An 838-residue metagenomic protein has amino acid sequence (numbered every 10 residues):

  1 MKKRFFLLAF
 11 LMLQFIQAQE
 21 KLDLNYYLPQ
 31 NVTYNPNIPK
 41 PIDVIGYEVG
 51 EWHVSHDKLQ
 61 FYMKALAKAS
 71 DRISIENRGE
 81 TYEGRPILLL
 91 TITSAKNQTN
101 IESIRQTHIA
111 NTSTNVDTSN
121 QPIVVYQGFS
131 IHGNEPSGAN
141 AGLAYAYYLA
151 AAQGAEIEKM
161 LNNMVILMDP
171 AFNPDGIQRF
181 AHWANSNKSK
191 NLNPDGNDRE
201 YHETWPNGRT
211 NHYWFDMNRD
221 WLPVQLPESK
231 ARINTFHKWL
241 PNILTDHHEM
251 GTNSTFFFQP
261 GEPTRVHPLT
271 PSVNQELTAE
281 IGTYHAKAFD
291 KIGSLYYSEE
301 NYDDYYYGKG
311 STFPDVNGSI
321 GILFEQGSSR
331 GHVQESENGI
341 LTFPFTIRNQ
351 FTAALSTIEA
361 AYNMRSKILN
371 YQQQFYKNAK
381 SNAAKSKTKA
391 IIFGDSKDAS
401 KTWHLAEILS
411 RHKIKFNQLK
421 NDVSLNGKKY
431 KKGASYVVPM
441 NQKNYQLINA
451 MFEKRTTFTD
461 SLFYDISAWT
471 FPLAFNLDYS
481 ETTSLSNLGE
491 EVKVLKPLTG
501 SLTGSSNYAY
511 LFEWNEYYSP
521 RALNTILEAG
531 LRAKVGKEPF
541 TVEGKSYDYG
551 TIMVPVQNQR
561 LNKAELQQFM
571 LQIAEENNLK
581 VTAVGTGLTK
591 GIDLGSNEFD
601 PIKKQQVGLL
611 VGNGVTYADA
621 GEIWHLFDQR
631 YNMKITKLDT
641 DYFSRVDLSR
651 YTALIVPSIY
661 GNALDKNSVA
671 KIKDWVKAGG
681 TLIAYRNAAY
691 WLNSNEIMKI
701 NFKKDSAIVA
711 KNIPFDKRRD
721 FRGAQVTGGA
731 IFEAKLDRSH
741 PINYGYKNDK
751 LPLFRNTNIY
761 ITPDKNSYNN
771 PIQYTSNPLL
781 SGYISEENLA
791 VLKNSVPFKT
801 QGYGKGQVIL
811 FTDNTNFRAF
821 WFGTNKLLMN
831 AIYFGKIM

Functional and structural regions predicted by a protein language model:
M1-D23: Bacterial Sec-dependent N-terminal signal peptides
Q19-P136, N140-M164, Y213, R219 (+8 more regions): Intrinsic-disorder/low-complexity accessory segments
A146, N163-N191: Carboxylate/His-rich catalytic cores and anion/metal-binding grooves
P170-P174, A184, H247-T255, A688-A689: Short, solvent-exposed turn/loop segments enriched in Gly/Ser/Thr/Pro and often Arg
D195-F215: Aromatic- and acidic-residue-enriched carbohydrate-binding clefts of CAZyme catalytic domains
D246-H247, V656: Conserved beta-strand positions
